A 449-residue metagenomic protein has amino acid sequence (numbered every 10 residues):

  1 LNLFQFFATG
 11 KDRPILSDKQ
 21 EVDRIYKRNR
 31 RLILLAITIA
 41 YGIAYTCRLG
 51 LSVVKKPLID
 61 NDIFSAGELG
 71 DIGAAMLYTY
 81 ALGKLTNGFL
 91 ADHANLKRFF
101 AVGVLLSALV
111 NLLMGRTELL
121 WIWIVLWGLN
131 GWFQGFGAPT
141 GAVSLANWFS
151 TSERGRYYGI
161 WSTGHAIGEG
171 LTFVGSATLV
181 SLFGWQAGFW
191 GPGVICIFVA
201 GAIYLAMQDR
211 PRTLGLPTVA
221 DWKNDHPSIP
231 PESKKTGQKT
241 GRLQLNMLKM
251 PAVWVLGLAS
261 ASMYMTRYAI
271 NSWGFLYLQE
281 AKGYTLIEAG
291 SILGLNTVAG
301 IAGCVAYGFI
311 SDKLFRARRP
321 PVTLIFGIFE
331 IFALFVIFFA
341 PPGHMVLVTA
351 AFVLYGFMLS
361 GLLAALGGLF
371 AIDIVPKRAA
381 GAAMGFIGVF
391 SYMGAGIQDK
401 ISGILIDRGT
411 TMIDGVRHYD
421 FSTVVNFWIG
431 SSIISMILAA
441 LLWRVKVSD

Functional and structural regions predicted by a protein language model:
D18-Y26, L214-V255: Juxtamembrane intracellular "pre-TM" segments in multi-pass secondary transporters
L51-V53, M250-V305, L363, Q398-S402: Extracytoplasmic gate region of multi-pass secondary transporters
I63, N95, R116-W121, G283 (+1 more regions): Helix-breaking motifs and short loop linkers at transmembrane-helix boundaries and internal kinks in secondary membrane
L82-W121: Conserved MFS/SLC helix-loop-helix module at the cytosolic interface between two early adjacent transmembrane helices
H93-V104, K313-G327: Cytoplasmic membrane-interface "Motif A"-like loop-to-helix N-cap segments of 12-TM Major Facilitator Superfamily
L126-I167: Cytoplasmic helix-loop-helix junction between adjacent transmembrane helices in 12-TM secondary transporters
W161-R212: Helix-loop-helix hairpin linking two adjacent transmembrane segments in secondary transporters
A317-L366: C-terminal transmembrane helical hairpin of 12-TM major facilitator-type secondary transporters
